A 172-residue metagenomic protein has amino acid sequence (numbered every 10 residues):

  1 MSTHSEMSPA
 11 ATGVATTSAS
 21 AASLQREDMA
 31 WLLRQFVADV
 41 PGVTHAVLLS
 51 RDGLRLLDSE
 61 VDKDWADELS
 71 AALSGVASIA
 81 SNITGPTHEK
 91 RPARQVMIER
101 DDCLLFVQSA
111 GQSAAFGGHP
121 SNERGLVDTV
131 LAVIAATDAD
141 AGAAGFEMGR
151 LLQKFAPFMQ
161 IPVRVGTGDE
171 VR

Functional and structural regions predicted by a protein language model:
M1-H45, R51, R55-R172: Non-catalytic interaction/Regulatory regions outside core domains
